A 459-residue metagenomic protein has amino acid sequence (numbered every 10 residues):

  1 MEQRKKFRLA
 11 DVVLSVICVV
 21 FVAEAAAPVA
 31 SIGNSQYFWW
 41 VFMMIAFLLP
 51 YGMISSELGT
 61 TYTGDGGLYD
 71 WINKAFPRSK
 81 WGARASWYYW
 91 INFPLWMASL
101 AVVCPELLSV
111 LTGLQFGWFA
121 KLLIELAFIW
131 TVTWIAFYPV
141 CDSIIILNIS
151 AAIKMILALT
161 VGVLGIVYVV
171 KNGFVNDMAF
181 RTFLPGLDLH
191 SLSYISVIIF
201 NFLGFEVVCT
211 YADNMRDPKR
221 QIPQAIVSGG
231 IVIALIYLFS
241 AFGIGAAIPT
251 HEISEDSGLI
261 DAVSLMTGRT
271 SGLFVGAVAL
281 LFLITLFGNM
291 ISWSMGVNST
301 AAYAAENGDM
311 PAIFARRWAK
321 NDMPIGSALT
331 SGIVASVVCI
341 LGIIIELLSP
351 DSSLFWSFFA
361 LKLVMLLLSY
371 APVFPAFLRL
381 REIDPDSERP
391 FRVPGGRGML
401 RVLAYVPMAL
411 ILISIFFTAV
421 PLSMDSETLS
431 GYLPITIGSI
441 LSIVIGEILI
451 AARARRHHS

Functional and structural regions predicted by a protein language model:
M1-F42, L48-M53, G64, K74 (+5 more regions): Membrane-interface "cap" regions at the ends of multi-pass membrane proteins
Q3, I313-D322, L367-V420: C-terminal membrane-solvent junction of multi-pass transporters and transport-like membrane proteins
Q3, S35-F38, Q115, A120 (+1 more regions): Helix-loop-helix junctions that connect adjacent transmembrane segments in multi-pass membrane transporters
K5-V16, F38, R78-N92, I124-F128 (+5 more regions): Select transmembrane alpha-helical segments in multipass membrane proteins
A30-S31, P50-I129, W134-F137, L283-T300 (+3 more regions): Hydrophobic transmembrane alpha-helices that form the core helical bundles of multi-pass secondary transporters
W40, Y168-V169, S357, L361-S369 (+1 more regions): A generic transmembrane alpha-helix motif of multi-pass inner-membrane proteins
D70-R78, V110-L114, A225-I291, M310-K362: TM-loop-TM module centered on a large, flexible mid-protein loop between adjacent transmembrane helices in multi-pass
F119-N172, L203, I226-G230, L363-P372 (+1 more regions): Membrane-interface loop-to-helix entry segments
